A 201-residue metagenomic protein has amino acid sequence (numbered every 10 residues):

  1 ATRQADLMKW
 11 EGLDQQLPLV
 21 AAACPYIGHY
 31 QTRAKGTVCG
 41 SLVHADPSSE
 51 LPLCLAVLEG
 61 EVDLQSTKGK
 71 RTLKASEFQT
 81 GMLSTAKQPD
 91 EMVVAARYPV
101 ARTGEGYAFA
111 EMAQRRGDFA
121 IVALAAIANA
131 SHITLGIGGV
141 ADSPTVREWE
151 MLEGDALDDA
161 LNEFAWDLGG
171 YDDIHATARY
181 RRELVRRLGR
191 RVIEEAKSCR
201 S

Functional and structural regions predicted by a protein language model:
A1-S201: C-terminal structural segment of proteins
